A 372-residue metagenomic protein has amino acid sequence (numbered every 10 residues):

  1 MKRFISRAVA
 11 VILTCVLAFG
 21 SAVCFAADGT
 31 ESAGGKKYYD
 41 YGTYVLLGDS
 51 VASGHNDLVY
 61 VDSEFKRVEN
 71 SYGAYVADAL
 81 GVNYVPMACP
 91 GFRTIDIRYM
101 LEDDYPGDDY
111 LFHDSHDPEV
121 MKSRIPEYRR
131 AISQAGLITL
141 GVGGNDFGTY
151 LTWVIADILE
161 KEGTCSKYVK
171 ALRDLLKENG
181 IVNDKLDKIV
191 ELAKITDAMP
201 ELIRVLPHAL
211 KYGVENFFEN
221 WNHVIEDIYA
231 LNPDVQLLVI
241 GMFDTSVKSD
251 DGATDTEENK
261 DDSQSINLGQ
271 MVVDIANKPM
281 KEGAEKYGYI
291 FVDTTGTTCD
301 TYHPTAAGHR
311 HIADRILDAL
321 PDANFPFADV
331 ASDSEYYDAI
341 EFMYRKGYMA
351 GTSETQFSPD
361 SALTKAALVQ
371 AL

Functional and structural regions predicted by a protein language model:
M1-I12: Bacterial N-terminal signal peptides that target proteins for export
L13, L17-S21: Hydrophobic core
G29-G91, I95-R98: Serine-esterase "nucleophile elbow" of acetyl-processing enzymes
T43-G48, A52-G54, Y84-A88, G136-G141 (+3 more regions): Structural recognition of the beta-strand scaffold that forms the well-ordered cores of secreted hydrolase catalytic
D96, G107-Y212, D244-S246: Oxyanion-hole/transition-state-stabilizing segment in secreted/luminal serine hydrolases and related acyltransferases
S246-V292: Substrate-gating cap/lid alpha-helix
D300-A323: Histidine-centered active-site loop/cap adjacent to the catalytic His in serine esterases/O-acetyl transfer systems
R310-H311, S334-K346, S353-L372: Short, solvent-exposed alpha-helical surface patches in non-cytosolic proteins
